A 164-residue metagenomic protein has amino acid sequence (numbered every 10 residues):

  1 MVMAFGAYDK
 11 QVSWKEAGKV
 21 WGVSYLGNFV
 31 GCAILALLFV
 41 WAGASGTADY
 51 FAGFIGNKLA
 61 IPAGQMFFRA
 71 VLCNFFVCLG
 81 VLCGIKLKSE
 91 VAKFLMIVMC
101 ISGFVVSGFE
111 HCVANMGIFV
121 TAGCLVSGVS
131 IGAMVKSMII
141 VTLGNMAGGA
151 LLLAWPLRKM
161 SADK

Functional and structural regions predicted by a protein language model:
M1-K164: Alpha-helical transmembrane segments and their helix-helix packing motifs
